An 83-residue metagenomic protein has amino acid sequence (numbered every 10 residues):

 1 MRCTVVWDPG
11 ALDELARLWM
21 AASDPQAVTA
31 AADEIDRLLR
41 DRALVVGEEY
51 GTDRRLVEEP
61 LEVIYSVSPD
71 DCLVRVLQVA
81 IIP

Functional and structural regions predicted by a protein language model:
M1-A31: Arg/Lys-rich, positively charged N-terminal/basic patches that mediate binding to nucleic acids
R37-A43: Short proline/glycine- and basic residue-enriched helix-capping loop/turn segments at helix->loop/beta transitions
L44-P83: Basic/aromatic recognition patch in beta-strand/loop cores that engages polyanionic ligands
